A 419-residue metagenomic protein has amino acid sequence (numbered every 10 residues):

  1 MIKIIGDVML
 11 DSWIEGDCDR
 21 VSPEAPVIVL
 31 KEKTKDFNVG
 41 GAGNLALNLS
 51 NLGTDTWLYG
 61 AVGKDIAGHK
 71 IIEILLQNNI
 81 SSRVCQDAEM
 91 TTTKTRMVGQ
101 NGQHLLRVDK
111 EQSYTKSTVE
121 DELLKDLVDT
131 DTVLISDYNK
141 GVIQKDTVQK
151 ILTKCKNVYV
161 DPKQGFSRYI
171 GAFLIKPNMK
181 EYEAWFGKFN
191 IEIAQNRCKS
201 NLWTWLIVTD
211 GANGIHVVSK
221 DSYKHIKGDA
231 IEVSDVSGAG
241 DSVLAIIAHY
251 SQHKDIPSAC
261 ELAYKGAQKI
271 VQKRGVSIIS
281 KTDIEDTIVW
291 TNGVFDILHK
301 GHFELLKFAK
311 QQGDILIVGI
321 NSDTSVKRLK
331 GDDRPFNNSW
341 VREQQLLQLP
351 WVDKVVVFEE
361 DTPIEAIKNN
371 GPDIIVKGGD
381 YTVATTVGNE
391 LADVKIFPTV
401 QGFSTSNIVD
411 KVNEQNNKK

Functional and structural regions predicted by a protein language model:
M1-V21, I279-T287: Positively charged, low-complexity intrinsically disordered leader regions
I2, P23, V27-T93: Substrate-binding N-lobe of the ribokinase-like
I5, L30-V39, G141, T291-H302: Short, glycine-rich nucleotide/cofactor-binding loops
W57-V62, Y159-P162, P177, T209 (+1 more regions): Short internal beta-strands
R83-E89, R96-V128: Conserved phosphate-binding/catalytic loop of the ribokinase/pfkB sugar-kinase fold
G141-K224: Conserved phosphate/ATP/ADP-binding segment of small-molecule kinases
N201-W205, D229-I284: Conserved post-catalytic alpha-helical subdomain immediately downstream of the catalytic base and nucleotide-binding
K281-K419: Nucleotidyltransferase catalytic core that binds NTPs
